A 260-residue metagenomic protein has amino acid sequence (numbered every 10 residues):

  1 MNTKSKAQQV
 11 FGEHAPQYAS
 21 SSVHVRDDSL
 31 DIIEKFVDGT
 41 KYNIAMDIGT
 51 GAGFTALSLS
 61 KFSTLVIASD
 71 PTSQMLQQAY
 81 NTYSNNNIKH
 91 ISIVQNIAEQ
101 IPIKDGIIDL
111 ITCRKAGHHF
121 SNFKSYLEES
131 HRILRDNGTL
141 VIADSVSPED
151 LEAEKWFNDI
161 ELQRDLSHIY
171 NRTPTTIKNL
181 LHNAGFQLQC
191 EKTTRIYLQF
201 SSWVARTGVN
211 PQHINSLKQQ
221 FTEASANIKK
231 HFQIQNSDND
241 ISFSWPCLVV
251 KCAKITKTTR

Functional and structural regions predicted by a protein language model:
M1-T40, F54-S58, Q74-Q78, T82 (+3 more regions): Conserved class I S-adenosyl-L-methionine
M46-Q100: Class I SAM-dependent methyltransferase SAM/SAH-binding core
A52, F123, Q189-R260: Conserved Class I S-adenosyl-L-methionine
T112: A conserved beta-strand element that flanks and buttresses the S-adenosyl-L-methionine
K115-A116: Short catalytic micro-motifs in class I SAM-dependent methyltransferases
K124-D136: A short glycine-rich, Lys/Arg-flanked "PGG" loop and its adjoining helix->strand segment in the class I
V141-Q163: Conserved class I S-adenosyl-L-methionine
Y170-G185: Short alpha-helix
